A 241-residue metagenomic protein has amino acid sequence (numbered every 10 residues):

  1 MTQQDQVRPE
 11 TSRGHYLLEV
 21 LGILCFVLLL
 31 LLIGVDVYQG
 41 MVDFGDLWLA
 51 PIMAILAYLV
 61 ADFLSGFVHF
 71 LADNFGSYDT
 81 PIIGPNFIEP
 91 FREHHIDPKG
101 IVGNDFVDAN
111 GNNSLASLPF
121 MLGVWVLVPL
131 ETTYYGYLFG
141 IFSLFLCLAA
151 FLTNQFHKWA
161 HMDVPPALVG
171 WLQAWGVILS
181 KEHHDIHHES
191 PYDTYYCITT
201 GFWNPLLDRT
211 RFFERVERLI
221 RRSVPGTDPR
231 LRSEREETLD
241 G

Functional and structural regions predicted by a protein language model:
M1-L17, L47-W48, F75, D79-T80 (+3 more regions): Cytosolic/stromal cytosol-facing helical appendages immediately following the last transmembrane segment
M1-V42: Topogenic membrane-insertion module of multi-pass membrane proteins
I23-L32, D108-L127: Core segments of transmembrane alpha-helices that mediate helix-helix packing or line hydrophobic substrate/ligand
L30, G34-V37, V60, L64 (+5 more regions): Alpha-helical membrane-inserting segments
G34-I52, V126-I141: Helix-coil boundary and interhelical linker segments in multi-pass alpha-helical membrane proteins
D46-L64, F139-A150, G170: Membrane-embedded alpha-helical segments that form the functional core of polytopic membrane enzymes, especially those
D62, E89, A116-P119: Membrane-embedded alpha-helical bundles that constitute the cytochrome b-like, heme-associated redox core of multi-pass
G66-G100: Membrane-helix interface/capping segments
